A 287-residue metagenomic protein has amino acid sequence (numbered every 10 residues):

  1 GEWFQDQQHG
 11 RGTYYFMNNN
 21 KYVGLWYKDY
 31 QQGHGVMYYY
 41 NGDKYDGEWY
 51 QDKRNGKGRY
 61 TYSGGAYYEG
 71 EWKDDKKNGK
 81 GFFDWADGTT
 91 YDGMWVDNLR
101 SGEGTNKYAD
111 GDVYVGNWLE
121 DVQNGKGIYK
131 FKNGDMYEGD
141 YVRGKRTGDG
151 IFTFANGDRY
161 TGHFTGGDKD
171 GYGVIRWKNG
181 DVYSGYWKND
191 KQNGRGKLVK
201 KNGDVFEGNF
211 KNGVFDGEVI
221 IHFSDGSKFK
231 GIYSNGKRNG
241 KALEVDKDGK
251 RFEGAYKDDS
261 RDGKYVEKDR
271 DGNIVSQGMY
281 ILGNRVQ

Functional and structural regions predicted by a protein language model:
G1-Q287: Glycine/tyrosine- and acidic-biased, solvent-exposed loop/turn segments at the edges of beta-strands
